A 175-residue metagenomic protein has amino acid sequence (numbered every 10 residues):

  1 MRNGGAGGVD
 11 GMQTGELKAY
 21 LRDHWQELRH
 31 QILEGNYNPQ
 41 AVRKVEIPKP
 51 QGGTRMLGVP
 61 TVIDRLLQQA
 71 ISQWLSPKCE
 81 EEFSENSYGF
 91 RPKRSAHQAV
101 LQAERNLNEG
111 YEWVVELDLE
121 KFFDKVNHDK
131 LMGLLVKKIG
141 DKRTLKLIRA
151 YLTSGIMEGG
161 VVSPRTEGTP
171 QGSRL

Functional and structural regions predicted by a protein language model:
M1-G15, Q73-G89: Charged boundary/loop elements
G7, M12, T54, L117 (+1 more regions): Single, functionally critical "micro-switch" positions that shape active/binding sites and transmembrane helices
D10-Q13, E46-P48, G58-P60, E116: Short, conserved beta-strand segments within well-ordered enzyme catalytic domains that often line or immediately flank
T14-L17, R22, Q26-R29: Accessory alpha/beta interaction modules
L17-K18, M56-P60, D64, Y88 (+1 more regions): Short secondary-structure transition/capping motifs
H24, Q31-E46, P50, E82-R94 (+1 more regions): Conserved polymerase palm-domain catalytic core
T54-F83, E167-L175: Conserved pre-motif C helix in the palm subdomain of viral-like polymerases
